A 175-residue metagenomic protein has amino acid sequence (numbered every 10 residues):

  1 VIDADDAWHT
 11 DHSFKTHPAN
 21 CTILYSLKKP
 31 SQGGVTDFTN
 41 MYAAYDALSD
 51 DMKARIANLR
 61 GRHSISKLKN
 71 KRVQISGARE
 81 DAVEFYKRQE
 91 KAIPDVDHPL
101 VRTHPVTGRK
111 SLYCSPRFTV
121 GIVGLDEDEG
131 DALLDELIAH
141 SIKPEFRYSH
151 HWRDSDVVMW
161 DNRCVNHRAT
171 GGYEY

Functional and structural regions predicted by a protein language model:
V1-V157, N162-Y175: Non-heme Fe(II) oxygenase catalytic core, chiefly the N-lobe of the double-stranded beta-helix
